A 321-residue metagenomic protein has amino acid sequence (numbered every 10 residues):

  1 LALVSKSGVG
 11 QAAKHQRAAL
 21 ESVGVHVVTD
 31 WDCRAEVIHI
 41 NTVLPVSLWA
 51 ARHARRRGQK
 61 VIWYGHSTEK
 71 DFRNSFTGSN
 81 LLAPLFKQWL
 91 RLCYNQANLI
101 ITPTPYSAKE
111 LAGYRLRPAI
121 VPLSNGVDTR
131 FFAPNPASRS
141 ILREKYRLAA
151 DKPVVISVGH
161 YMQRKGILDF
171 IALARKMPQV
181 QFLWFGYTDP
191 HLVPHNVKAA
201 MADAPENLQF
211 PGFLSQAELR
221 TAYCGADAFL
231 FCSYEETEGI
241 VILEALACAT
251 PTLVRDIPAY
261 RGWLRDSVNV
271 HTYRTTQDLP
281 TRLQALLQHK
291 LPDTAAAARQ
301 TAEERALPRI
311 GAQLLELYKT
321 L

Functional and structural regions predicted by a protein language model:
R56, L82-I100: Membrane-proximal helix-turn-helix segments that form the acceptor-binding/catalytic region of lipid-linked
Y94, F213-L214, T221-A226: Short alpha-helical donor nucleotide-sugar binding micro-motif in glycosyltransferases
A149-K165, I171-M177, L183: Conserved donor-binding/catalytic core segment of Leloir-type glycosyltransferases
V158, Q181-N196: Glycosyltransferase donor-sugar binding loop
H195-A217: Nucleotide-activated donor-binding/catalytic signature segment of Leloir-type glycosyltransferases, i.e., the conserved
Y234: Aromatic "clamp/platform" in nucleotide-sugar-dependent glycosyltransferases that forms part of the donor/acceptor
P251-V254: Short hydrophobic beta-strand element within catalytic cores of glycosyltransferases and related nucleotide-activated
D266-Q277, Q284-L291: Conserved acidic donor-binding segment of nucleotide-sugar-dependent glycosyltransferases
